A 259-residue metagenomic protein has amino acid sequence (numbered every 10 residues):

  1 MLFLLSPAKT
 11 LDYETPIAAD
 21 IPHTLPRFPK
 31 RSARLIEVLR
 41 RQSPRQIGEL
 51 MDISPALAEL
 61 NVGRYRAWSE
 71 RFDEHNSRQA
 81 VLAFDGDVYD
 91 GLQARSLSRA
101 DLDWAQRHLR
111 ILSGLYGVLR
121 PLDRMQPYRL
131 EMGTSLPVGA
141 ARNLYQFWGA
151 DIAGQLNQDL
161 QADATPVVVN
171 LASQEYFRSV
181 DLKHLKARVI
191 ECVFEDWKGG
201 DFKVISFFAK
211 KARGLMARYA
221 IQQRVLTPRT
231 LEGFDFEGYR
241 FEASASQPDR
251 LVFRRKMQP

Functional and structural regions predicted by a protein language model:
M1-S43, S246-P259: Short, extreme N-terminal leader segments that mark the start of a protein/domain
S6-A8, S54, S113, S173: Short linear Ser/Thr-Pro motifs
T10, T15, T24, I47 (+3 more regions): Residue-identity detector for threonine
E14, A18, W68-R71, G91 (+2 more regions): Generic signal for short, ordered secondary-structure residues within or immediately flanking folded domains
E14, A58-V62, S179, R240-E242: Short, solvent-exposed polar/charged micro-motifs at secondary-structure junctions
P16-D85: Glycine/small-residue-rich interface belts in oligomeric ring/scaffold proteins and their assembly partners
S54-P127: A glycine-rich, hydrophobic loop/mini-helix early in the fold
A94-S246, V252-P259: Internal, well-folded beta-alpha domain core
